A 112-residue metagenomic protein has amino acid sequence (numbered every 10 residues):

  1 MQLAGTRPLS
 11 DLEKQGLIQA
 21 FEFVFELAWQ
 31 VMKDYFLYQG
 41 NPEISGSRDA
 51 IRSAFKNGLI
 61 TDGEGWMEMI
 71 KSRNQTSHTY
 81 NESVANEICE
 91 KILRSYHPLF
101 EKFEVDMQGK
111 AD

Functional and structural regions predicted by a protein language model:
M1-D112: Solvent-exposed interaction patches of small proteins and small membrane subunits
